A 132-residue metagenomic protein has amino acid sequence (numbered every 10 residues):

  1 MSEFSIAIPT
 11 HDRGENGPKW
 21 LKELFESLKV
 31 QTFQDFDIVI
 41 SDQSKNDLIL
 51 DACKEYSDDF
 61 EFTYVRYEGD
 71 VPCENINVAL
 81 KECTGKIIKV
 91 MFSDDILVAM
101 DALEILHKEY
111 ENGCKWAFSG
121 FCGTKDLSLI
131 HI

Functional and structural regions predicted by a protein language model:
S2-A7, D37: Cell-envelope/extracellular polymer assembly enzymes that use nucleotide-activated donors
R13-V30: Short, well-formed alpha-helical segments that are part of the catalytic scaffolds of diverse glycosyltransferases
F25-V65: Acidic donor-binding segment of Leloir-type glycosyltransferases
Y67-C83: Glycine-rich, basic loop-to-helix element that forms the pyrophosphate-binding segment of sugar-nucleotide handling
K86-I96: Short beta-strand-to-loop acidic/aromatic patch adjacent to the donor-nucleotide binding site
D95-K108: Acidic donor-binding/catalytic loop of UDP-sugar-dependent glycosyltransferases, especially processive GT2
N112-F121: A short, conserved acidic/glycine-rich loop-to-beta-strand motif that forms the donor nucleotide-sugar/metal
I130-I132: Conserved small/polar residues in nucleotide/adenosyl-binding loops
